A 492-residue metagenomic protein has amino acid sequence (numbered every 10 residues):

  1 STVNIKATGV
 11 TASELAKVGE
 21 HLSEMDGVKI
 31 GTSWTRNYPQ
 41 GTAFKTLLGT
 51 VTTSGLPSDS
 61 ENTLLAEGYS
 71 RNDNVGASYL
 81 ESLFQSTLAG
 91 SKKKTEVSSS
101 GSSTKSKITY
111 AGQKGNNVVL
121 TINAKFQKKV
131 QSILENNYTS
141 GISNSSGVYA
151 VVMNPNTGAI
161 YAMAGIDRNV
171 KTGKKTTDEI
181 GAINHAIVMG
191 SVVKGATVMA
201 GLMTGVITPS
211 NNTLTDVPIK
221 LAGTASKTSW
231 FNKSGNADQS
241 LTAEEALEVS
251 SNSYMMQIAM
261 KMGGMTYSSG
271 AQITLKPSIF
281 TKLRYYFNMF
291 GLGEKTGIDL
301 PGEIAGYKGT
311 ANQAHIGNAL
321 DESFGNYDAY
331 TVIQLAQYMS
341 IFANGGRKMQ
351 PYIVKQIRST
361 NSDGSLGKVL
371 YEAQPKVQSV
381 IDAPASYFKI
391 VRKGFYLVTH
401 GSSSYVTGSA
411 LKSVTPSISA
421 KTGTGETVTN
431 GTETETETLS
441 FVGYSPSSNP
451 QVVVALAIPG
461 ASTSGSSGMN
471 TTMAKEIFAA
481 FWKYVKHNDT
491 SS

Functional and structural regions predicted by a protein language model:
S1-K114, A336, L456, T472-E476: Small/polar-residue-rich segments within soluble enzyme cores
V3, S102-S143, G147-V148: Conserved, well-ordered alpha-helix/loop/beta-strand core segments that scaffold catalytic motifs
N4-K6, K29-G31, T46-T50, V119-T121 (+3 more regions): Soluble periplasmic/extracytoplasmic beta-strand elements of cell-envelope proteins
S13, K17, T42, T46 (+17 more regions): Extracytoplasmic/secreted proteins, especially bacterial periplasmic and envelope-associated proteins
Y69-S98, N137-S140, N144-M163, L283: Carboxylate/His-rich catalytic cores and anion/metal-binding grooves
S98-K107, V148-G190, M199-I458, H487: Beta-lactam-recognizing serine transpeptidase/beta-lactamase-like catalytic domain environment
V369, T471-S492: Short, gly/Ser/Thr-rich active-site loops of penicillin-recognizing serine hydrolases
P459-M473: A short acidic/glycine-rich loop-to-helix N-cap element
